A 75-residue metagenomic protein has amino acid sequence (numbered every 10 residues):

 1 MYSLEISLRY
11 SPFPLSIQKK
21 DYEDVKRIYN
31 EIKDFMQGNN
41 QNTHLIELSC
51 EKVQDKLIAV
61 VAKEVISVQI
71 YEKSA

Functional and structural regions predicted by a protein language model:
M1-Q37, Y71-A75: Acidic, Ser/Thr- and proline-rich intrinsically disordered linker/docking segments of eukaryotic scaffolds
G38, N42-A75: Short, mixed-charge low-complexity intrinsically disordered segments
